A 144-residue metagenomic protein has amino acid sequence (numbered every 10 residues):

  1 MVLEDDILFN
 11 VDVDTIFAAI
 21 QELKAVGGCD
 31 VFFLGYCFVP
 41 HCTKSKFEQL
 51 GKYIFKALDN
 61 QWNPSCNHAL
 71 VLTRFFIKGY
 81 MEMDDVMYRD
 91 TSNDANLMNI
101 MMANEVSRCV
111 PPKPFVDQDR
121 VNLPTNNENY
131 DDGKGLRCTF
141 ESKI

Functional and structural regions predicted by a protein language model:
M1-L3, I7-I144: An acidic/histidine-cluster motif and surrounding catalytic segment that typifies divalent-metal-assisted enzyme active
